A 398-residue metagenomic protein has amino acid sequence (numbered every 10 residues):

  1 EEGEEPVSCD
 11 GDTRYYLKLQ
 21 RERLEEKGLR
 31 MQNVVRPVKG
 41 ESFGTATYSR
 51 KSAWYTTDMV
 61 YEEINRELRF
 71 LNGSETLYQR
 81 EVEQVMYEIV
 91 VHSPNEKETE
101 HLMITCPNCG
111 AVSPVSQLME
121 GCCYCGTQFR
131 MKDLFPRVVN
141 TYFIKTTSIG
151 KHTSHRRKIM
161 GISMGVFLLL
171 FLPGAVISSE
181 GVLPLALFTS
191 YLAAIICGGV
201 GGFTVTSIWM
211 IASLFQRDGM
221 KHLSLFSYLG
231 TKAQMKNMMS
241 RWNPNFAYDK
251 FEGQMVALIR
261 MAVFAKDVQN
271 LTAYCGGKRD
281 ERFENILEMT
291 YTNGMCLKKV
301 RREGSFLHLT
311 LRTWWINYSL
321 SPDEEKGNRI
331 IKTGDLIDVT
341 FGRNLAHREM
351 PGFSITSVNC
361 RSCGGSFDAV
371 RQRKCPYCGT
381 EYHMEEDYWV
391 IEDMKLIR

Functional and structural regions predicted by a protein language model:
E1-N33, Y124, Q128, G219-Y291 (+5 more regions): Core segments of small alpha/beta cavity-forming domains
E22-S74, G219, L223-L225, N285-G327 (+1 more regions): Surface-exposed, charged secondary-structure patches
W54, E63-G161, W209-Y228, E325-R398: Short beta-strand edge/turn micro-motifs at domain boundaries
K158-E180, I195-G199: Canonical alpha-helical transmembrane segments of integral membrane proteins
I177-P184, Q372: Low-complexity, glycine/proline/serine-enriched intrinsically disordered segments
P184-A186, S190-A193, R348-F353: Intrinsically disordered, low-complexity segments enriched in Gly and acidic/Ser/Thr residues that form flexible
S190-S207: Canonical hydrophobic alpha-helical transmembrane segment
